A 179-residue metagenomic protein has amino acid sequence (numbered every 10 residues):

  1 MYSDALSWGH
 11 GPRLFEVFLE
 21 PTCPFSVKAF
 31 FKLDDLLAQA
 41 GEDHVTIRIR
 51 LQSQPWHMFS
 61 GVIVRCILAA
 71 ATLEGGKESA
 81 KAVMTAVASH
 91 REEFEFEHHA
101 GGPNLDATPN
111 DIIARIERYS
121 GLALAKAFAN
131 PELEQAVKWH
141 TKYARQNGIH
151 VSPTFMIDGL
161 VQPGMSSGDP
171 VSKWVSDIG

Functional and structural regions predicted by a protein language model:
M1-L14: A short beta-strand-turn-helix
H10, S53, A70, H99 (+2 more regions): A general structural-boundary detector
P12-Q39, D106-G179: C-terminal cap of thioredoxin/glutaredoxin-like
E16-P21, V27-A114: Structural alpha/beta surface segment adjacent to cysteine/selenocysteine redox centers across thiol/disulfide enzymes
